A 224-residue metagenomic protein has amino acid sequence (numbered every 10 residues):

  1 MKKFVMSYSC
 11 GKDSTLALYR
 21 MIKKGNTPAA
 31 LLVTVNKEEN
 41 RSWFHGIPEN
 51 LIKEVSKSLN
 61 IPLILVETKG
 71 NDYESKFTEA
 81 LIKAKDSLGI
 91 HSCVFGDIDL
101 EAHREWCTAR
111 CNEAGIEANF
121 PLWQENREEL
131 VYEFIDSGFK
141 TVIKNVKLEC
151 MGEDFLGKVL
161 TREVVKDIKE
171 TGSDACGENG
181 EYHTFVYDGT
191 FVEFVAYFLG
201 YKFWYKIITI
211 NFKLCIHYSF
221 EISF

Functional and structural regions predicted by a protein language model:
M1-F224: Nucleotide-activated chemistry modules centered on ATP-dependent adenylation/adenylyltransferase
